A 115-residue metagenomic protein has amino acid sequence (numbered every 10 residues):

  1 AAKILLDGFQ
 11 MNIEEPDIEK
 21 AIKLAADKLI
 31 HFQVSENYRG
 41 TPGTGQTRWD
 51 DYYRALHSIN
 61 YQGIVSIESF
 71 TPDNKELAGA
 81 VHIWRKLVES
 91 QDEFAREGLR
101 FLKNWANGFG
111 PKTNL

Functional and structural regions predicted by a protein language model:
A1-L115: Histidine-acidic metal/acid-base catalytic patches
